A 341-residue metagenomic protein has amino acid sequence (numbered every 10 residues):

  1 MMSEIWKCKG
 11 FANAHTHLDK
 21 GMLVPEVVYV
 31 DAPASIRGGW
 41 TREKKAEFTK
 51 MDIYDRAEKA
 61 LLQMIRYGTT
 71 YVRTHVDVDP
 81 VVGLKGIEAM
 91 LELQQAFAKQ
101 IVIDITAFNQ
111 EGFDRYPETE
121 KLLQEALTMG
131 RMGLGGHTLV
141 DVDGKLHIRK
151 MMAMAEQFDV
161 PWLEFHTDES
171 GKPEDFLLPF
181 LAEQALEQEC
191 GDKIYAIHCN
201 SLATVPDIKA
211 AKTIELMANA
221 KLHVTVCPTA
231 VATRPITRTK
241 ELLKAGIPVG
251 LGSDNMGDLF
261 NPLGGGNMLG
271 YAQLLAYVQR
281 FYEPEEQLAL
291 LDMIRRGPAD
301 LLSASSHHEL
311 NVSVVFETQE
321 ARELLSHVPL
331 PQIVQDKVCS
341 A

Functional and structural regions predicted by a protein language model:
M1-K9: Histidine-rich, glycine-flanked metal-binding segment
W6-K7, V24-H75, V81-A98, K121-L127: Alpha-helical scaffold segments that flank or form the walls of functional sites
K9-G21, V76, W162-G171: Histidine-centered catalytic micro-motifs
G21-I53, L177-Y195, T213, H223 (+1 more regions): Active-site gating loops and adjacent loop-to-helix segments of metal-dependent hydrolytic enzymes
G39-D55, T106-P117, H137-D141: Active-site mouth loops of central-metabolism enzymes
T70-Y71, M132, P161, P248: Short acidic/polar active-site loop segments enriched in Thr and Asp
E111-D114, L127-P235: Active-site core of metal-dependent hydrolases
Q184-I194, K240-Q319, V338: His/Asp/Glu-enriched, well-ordered alpha-helical/loop segment that forms or immediately abuts the divalent-metal
